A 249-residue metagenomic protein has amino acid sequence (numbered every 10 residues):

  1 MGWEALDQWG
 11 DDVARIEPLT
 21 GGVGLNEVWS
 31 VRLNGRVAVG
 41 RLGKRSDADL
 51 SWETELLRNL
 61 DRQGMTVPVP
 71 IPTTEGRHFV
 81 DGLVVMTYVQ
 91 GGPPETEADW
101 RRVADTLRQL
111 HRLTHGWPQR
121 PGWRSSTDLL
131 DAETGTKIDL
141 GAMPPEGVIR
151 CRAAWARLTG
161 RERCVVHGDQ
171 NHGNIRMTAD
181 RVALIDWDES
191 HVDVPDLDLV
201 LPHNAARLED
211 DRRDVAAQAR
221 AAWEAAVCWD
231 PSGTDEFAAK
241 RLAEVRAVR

Functional and structural regions predicted by a protein language model:
W9-L33: ATP-binding glycine-rich phosphate-binding loop
R41-D81, G92-L110: A conserved alpha-helical element in kinase catalytic cores
G76, G82-T96, A132-L140, A222-F237: A glycine-centered beta->alpha junction motif in the catalytic cores of kinase/phosphotransferase enzymes
P93-P145, R163: A cross-family kinase active-site recognition segment
L158-C164: Protein kinase catalytic-loop region centered on the HRD/HxD motif
V165, M177-A217: Active-site Asp-x-Gly
V165-H167, H172: Catalytic-loop of the protein kinase fold
V200, N204, L208-R249: Helix-rich C-terminal or lid/interface subdomains of diverse kinases
